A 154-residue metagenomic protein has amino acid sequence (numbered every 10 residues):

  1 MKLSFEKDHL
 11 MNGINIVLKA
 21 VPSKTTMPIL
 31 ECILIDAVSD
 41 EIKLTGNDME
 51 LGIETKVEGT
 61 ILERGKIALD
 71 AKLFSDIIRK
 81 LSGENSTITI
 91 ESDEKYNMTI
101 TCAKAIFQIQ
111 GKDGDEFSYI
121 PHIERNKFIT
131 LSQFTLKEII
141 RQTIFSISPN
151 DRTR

Functional and structural regions predicted by a protein language model:
M1-R154: Structural preference for solvent-exposed beta-strand-turn elements and adjacent flexible terminal/loop segments within
